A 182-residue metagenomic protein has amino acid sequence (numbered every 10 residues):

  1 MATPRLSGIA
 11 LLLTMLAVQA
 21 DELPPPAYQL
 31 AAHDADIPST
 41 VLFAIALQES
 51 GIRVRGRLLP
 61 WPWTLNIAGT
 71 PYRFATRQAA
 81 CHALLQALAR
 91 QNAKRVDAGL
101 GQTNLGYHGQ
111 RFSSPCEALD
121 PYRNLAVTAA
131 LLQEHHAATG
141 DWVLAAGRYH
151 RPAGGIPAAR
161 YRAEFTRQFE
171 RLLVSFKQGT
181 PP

Functional and structural regions predicted by a protein language model:
M1-G8: Bacterial N-terminal signal peptides that target proteins for export
A10-L13: Gram-negative bacterial Sec-dependent N-terminal signal peptides
M15-A17: N-terminal signal peptide c-region/cleavage motif recognized by signal peptidases
D21-P182: Catalytic glycan-binding domains that act on GlcNAc-containing polysaccharides
